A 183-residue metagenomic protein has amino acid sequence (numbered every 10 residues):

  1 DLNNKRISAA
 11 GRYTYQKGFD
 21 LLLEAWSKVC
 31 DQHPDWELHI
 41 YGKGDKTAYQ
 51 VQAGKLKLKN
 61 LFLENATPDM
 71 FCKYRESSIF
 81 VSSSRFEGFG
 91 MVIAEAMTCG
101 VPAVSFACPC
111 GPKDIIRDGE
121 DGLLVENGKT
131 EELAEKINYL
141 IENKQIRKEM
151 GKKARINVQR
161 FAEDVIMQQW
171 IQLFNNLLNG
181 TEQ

Functional and structural regions predicted by a protein language model:
D1-K17, L23-W26: Conserved donor-binding/catalytic core segment of Leloir-type glycosyltransferases
Q50-A66, I79: Nucleotide-activated donor-binding/catalytic signature segment of Leloir-type glycosyltransferases, i.e., the conserved
A66-T67, C72-S77, W170: Short alpha-helical donor nucleotide-sugar binding micro-motif in glycosyltransferases
R85: Aromatic "clamp/platform" in nucleotide-sugar-dependent glycosyltransferases that forms part of the donor/acceptor
E95, A107-G119, L123-L124: Short acidic/histidine- and often glycine-rich active-site loop of Leloir-type glycosyltransferases that engages
P102-F106: Short hydrophobic beta-strand element within catalytic cores of glycosyltransferases and related nucleotide-activated
R117-G119, L123-T130, Y139-K144, Q159: Conserved acidic donor-binding segment of nucleotide-sugar-dependent glycosyltransferases
E132, Y139, I146-R160, Q169-Q172: A short, well-ordered alpha-helix in the C-terminal region of glycosyltransferases
